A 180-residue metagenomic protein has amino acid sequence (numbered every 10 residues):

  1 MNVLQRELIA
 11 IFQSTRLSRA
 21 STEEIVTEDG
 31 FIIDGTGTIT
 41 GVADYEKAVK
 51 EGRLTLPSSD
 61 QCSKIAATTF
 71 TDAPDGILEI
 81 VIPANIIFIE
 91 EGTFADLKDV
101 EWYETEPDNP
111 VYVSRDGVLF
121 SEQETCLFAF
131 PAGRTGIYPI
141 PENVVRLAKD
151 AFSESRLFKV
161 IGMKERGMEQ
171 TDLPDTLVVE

Functional and structural regions predicted by a protein language model:
M1-N2, V26: Short intrinsically disordered, low-complexity coil segments enriched in acidic
N2-A20: Viral virion structural and adsorption modules
F12, A20-G37, K47-K64, A73-F88 (+3 more regions): Structural signature of tandem-repeat unit edges
T40-G41: Long, terminal "pre-/pro-" and other extracytoplasmic accessory regions that lie outside the mature folded/catalytic
